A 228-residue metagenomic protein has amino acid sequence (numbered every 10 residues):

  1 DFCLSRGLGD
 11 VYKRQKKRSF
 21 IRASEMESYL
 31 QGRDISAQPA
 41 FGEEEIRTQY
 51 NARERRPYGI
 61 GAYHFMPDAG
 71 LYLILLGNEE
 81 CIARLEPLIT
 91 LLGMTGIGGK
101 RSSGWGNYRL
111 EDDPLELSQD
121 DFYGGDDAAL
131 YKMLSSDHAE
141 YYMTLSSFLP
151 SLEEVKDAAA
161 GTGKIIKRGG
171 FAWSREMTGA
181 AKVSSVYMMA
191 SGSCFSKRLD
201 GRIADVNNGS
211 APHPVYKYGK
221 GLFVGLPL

Functional and structural regions predicted by a protein language model:
D1-Y12: Single conserved hydrophobic/aromatic residue that forms the stacking wall/gate of nucleotide- or nucleobase-binding
F2-C3, D121, D205: A generic "cationic amphipathic patch" detector
D10-K182, M188: Internal, well-folded beta-alpha domain core
S185-L228: C-terminal structured interaction module
